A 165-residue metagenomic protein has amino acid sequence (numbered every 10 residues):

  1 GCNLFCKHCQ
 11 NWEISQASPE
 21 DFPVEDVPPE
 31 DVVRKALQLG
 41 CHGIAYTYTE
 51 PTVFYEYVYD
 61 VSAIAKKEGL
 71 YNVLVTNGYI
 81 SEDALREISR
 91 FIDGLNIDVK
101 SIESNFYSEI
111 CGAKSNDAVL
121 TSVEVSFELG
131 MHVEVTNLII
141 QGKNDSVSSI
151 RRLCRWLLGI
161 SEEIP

Functional and structural regions predicted by a protein language model:
G1-V24: Canonical Radical SAM [4Fe-4S] cluster-binding loop centered on the CxxxCxxC motif and its immediate flanking residues
P29-P165: Conserved AdoMet/S-adenosylmethionine-binding subsite of the radical SAM
